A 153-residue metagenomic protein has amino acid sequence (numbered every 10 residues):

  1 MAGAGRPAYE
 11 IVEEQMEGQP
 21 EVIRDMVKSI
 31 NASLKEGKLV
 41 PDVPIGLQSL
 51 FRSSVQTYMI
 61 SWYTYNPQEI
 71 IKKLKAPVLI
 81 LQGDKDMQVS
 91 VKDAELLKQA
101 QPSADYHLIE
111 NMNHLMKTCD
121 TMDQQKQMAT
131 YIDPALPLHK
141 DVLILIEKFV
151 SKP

Functional and structural regions predicted by a protein language model:
M1-Q68: Accessory cap/linker subdomain of secreted extracellular hydrolases
A8, S90-D93, V142: Residues at alpha-helix caps and immediate loop-helix transition turns in enzyme cores, especially N- and C-cap
I30-S33, D105-D120: Short, solvent-exposed beta-strand-terminating loops
E69-K72, E95, Q99, I144 (+1 more regions): Solvent-exposed, polar/charged alpha-helical surfaces in well-ordered, non-transmembrane soluble domains, broadly
L74, I80-Q82, D86: Short beta-strand/loop motif that positions the catalytic acidic residue of the alpha/beta-hydrolase fold
A76, V89-A100: Short alpha-helix in the alpha/beta-hydrolase fold that links the catalytic acid
K85-V89, H114-L115: Acidic catalytic loop of the alpha/beta-hydrolase fold
M112-M116, D120-P153: Catalytic active-site module of serine/aspartate enzymes centered on a nucleophile-bearing elbow/loop
